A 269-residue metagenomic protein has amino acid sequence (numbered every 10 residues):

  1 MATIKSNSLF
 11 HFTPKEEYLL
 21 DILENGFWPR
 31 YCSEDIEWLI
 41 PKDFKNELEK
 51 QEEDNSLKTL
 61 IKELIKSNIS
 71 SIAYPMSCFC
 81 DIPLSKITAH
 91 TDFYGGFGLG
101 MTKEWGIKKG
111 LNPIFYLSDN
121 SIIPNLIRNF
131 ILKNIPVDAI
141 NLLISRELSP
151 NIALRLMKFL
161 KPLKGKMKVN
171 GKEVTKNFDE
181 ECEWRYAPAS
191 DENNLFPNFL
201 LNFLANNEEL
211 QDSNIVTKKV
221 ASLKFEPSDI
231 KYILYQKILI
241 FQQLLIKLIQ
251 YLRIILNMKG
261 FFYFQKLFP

Functional and structural regions predicted by a protein language model:
M1-P269: NAD-dependent ADP-ribosyltransferases
